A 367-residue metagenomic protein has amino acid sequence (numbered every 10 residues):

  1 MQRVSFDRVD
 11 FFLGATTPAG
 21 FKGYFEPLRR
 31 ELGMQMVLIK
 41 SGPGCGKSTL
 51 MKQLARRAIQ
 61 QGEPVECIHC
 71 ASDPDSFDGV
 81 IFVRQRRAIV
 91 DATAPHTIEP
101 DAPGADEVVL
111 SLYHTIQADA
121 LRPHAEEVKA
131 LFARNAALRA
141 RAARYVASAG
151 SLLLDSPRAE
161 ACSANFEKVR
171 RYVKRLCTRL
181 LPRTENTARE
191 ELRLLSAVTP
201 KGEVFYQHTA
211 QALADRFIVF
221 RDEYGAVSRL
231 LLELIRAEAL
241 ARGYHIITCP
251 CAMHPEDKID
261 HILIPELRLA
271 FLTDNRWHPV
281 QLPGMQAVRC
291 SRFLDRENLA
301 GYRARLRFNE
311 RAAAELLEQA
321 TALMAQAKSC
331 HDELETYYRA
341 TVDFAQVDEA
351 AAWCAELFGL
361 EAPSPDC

Functional and structural regions predicted by a protein language model:
M1-L28, E167-A210, D366: N-terminal pre-Walker A segment at the start of P-loop NTPase domains
Q2-F21, R29, R56-A120, E126 (+1 more regions): Conserved nucleotide-sensing/catalytic segment adjacent to the nucleotide-binding pocket in NTP-handling enzymes
Q35, P182-A188, R216, A355 (+1 more regions): N-terminal low-complexity, Ser/Thr/acidic repeat segments characteristic of secreted and surface-exposed proteins
M36-A55, G202-Q207, A212-A239: Glycine-rich phosphate-binding P-loop
I39-K40, L50, A58, E66-H69 (+3 more regions): A cross-family "folded-core" feature that marks the main globular domain of proteins
E127-R179, F308, A312-L357: An accessory alpha-helical subdomain
